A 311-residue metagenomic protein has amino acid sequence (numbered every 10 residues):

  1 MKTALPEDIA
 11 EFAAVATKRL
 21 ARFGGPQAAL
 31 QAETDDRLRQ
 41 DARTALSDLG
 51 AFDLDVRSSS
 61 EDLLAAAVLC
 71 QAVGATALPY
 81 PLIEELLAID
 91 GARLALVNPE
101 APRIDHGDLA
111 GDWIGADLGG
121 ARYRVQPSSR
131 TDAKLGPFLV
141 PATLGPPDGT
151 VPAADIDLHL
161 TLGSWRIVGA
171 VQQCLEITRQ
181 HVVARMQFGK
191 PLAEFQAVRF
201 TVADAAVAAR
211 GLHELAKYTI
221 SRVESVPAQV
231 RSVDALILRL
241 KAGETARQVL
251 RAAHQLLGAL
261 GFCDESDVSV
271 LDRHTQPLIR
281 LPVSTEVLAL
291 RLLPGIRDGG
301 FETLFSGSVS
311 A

Functional and structural regions predicted by a protein language model:
M1-A75, G295-A311: Amphipathic, small/basic residue-rich leader segments at the start of a protein or domain
M1-K18, K134-R210, L236: Glycine-rich beta->alpha junctions and the first turn(s) of the following alpha-helix
M1-K2, A259-A311: Glycine-rich phosphate/cofactor-binding loops in nucleotide/flavin-utilizing enzymes
F23, Q27-Q31, V182-G189, A216-P227 (+3 more regions): Secondary-structure edge/capping motif, primarily at the C-terminal ends of alpha-helices and the immediately following
E33, Q196, Q229-I237, S269: Short, charged, amphipathic alpha-helical segments
A75-E176, Q180, G299-A311: FAD-binding core of flavoproteins
V168-L175, V202-A205, A209-A216, R239-V249 (+1 more regions): Alpha-helical transition-metal enzyme core signature, strongest for iron centers
Q229-G261: Charged, glycine-rich active-site and insertion segments that engage polyanionic ligands
